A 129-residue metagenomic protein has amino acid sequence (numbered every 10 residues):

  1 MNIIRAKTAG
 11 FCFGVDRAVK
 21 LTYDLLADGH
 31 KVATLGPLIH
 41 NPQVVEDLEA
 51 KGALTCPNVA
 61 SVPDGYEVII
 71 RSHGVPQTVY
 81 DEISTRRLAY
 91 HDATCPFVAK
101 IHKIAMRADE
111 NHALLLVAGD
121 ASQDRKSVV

Functional and structural regions predicted by a protein language model:
M1-G10, D28-K31: Generic N-terminal amphipathic, Lys/Arg-enriched alpha-helix
K31-L38, V117-G119: Short internal beta-strands
G36-A53: N-terminal beta-loop-helix "entrance" segment that forms/cooperates in small-molecule cofactor or anionic ligand
L54-P63: Short acidic low-complexity segments
I70-P76: Conserved phosphate/oxyanion-binding catalytic-loop motifs
S84-A113, V117: Ser/Thr/Gly-rich flexible loops in soluble cytosolic domains mediating phosphotransfer, phosphorylation
V128-V129: Conserved small/polar residues in nucleotide/adenosyl-binding loops
